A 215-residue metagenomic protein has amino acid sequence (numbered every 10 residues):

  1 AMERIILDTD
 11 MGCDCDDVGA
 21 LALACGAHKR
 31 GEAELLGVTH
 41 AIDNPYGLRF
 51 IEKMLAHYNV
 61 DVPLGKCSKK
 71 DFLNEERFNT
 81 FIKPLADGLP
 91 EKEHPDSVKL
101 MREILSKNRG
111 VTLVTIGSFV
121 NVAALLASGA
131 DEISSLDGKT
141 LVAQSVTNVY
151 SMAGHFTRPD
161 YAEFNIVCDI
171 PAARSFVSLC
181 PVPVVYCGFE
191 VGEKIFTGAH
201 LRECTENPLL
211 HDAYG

Functional and structural regions predicted by a protein language model:
A1-G215: N-terminal acidic, glycine/proline-rich low-complexity segments
